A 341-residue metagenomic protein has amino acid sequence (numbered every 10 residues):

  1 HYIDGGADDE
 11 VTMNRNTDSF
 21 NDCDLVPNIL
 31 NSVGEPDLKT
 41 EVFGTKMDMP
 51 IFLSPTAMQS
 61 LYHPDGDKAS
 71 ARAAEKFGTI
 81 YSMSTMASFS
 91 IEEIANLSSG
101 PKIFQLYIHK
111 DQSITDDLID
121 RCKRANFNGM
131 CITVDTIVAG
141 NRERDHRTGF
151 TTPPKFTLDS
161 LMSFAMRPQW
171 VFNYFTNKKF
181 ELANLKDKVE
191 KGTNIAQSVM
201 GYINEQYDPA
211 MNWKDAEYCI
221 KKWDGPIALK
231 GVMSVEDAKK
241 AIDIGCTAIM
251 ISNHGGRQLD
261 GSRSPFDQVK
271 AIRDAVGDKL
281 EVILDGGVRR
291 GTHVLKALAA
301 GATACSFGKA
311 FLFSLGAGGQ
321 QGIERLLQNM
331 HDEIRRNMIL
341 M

Functional and structural regions predicted by a protein language model:
H1-D24, N184, S264-M341: Alpha/beta catalytic cores of nucleotide-metabolism and tRNA/nucleoside-modifying enzymes
H1-M47, P153-M211: An N-cap/entry alpha-helix motif that binds or orients negatively charged groups
H1-V138, M330: N-terminal capping/small domains of soluble enzymes
L53, A74, I132, C219 (+4 more regions): Conserved, mostly hydrophobic/aromatic
K76, E92-I103, L158-D159, P209-I227 (+2 more regions): Alpha-helix-loop-beta-strand connector modules within alpha/beta enzyme cores
K76-I80, N96-K102, A125-N128, K222-P226 (+3 more regions): Glycine-enriched alpha-helix->loop->beta-strand junction motifs that scaffold or abut catalytic
T85-S88, H109, A210, L229-V235 (+1 more regions): Glycine-rich beta-to-alpha transition loops that act as phosphate-gripper elements at the mouths of alpha/beta enzyme
N96, T115-D117, N141-R147, V294-K296 (+1 more regions): Short acidic, glycine/serine/threonine-rich loops at helix termini
